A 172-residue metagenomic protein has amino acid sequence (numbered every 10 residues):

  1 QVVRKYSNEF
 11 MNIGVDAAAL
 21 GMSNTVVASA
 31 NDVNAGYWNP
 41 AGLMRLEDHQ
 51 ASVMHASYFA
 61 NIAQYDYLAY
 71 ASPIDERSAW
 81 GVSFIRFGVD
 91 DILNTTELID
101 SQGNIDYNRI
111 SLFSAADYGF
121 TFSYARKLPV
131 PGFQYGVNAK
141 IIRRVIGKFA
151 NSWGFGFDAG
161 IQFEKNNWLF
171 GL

Functional and structural regions predicted by a protein language model:
Q1-L172: Subset of outer-membrane beta-barrel
